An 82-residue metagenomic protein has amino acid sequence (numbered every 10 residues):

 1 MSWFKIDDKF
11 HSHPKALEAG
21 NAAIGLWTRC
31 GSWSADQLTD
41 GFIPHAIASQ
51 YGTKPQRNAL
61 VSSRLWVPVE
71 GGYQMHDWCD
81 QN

Functional and structural regions predicted by a protein language model:
M1-N82: Positively charged, structured surface patches that bind polyanionic biopolymers
